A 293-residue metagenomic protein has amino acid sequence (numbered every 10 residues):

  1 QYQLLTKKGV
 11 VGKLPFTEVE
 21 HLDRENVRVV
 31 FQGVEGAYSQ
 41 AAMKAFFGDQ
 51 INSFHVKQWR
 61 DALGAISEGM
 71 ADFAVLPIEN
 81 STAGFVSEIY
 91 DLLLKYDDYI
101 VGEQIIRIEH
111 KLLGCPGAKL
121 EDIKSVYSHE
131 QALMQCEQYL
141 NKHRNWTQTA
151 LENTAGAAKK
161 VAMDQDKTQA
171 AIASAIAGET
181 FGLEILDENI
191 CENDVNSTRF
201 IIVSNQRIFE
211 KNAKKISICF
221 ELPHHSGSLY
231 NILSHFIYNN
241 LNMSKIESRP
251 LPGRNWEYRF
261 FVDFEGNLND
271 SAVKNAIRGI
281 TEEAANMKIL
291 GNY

Functional and structural regions predicted by a protein language model:
Q1-Y293: Domain-level signature for soluble enzymes in the chorismate/prephenate branch of the shikimate pathway
